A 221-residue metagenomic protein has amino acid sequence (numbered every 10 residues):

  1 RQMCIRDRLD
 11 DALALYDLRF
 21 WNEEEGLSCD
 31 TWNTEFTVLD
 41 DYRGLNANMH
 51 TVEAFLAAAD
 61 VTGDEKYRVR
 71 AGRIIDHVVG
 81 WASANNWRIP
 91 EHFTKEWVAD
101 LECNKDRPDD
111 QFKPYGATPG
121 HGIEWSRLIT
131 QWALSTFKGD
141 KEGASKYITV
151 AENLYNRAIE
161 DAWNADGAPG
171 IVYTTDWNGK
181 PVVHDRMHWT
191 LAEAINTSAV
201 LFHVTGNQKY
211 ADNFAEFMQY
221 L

Functional and structural regions predicted by a protein language model:
Q2-L221: Glycan-recognition and catalytic cores of secretory/periplasmic carbohydrate-active enzymes
